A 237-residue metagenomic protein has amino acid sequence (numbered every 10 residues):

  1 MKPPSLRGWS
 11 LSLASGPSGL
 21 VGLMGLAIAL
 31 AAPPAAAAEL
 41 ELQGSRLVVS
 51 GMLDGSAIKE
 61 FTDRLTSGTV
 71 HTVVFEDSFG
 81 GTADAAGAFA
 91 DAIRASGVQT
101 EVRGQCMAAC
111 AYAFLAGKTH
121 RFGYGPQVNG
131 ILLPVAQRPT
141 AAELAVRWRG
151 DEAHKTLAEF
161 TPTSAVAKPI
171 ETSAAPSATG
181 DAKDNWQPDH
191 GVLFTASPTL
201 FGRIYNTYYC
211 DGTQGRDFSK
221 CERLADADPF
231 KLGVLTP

Functional and structural regions predicted by a protein language model:
M1-S15: N-terminal secretory signal peptides that target proteins for export/translocation
A32-P33: N-terminal signal peptide c-region/cleavage motif recognized by signal peptidases
A37-E60: STAS-typified acidic loop motif
V49, V73-V74, F114, P229: Terminal peptide-recognition signature
I58-T62, A86-A90, R94, A111 (+4 more regions): Extracytoplasmic/secreted envelope proteins and their assembly/folding machinery, especially bacterial periplasmic
V70-A85, Q99-Q105: Short, glycine-/small-residue-enriched flexible loop/hinge segments at domain edges that mediate gating
R94-A141: Glycine-rich beta-to-alpha active-site loop
P139-P237: Charged, glycine-interspersed solvent-exposed loop segments at helix/strand-loop junctions that cap or gate access
